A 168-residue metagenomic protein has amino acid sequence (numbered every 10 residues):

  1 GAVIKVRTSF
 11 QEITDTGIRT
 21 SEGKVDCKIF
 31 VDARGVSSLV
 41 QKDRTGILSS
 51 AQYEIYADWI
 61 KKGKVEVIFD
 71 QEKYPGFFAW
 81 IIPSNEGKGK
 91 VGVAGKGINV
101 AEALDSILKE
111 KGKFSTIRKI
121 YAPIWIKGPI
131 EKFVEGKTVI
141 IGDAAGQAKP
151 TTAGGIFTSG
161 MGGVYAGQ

Functional and structural regions predicted by a protein language model:
A2-R118, W125, P129-V134, G146-A148: Predominantly flavin-linked oxidoreductase catalytic cores and closely associated redox partners
F133-G136, T158: A generic short alpha-helical patch detector that favors 3-5-residue windows in or near N-terminal regions
T138-I140: Residue-level marker for buried hydrophobic side chains located in beta-strands that build the well-ordered beta-sheet
A145-F157: Glycine-rich phosphate/pyrophosphate-binding beta-alpha loops
G155-Q168: An active-site-proximal "capping" alpha-helix that borders the catalytic cofactor pocket
